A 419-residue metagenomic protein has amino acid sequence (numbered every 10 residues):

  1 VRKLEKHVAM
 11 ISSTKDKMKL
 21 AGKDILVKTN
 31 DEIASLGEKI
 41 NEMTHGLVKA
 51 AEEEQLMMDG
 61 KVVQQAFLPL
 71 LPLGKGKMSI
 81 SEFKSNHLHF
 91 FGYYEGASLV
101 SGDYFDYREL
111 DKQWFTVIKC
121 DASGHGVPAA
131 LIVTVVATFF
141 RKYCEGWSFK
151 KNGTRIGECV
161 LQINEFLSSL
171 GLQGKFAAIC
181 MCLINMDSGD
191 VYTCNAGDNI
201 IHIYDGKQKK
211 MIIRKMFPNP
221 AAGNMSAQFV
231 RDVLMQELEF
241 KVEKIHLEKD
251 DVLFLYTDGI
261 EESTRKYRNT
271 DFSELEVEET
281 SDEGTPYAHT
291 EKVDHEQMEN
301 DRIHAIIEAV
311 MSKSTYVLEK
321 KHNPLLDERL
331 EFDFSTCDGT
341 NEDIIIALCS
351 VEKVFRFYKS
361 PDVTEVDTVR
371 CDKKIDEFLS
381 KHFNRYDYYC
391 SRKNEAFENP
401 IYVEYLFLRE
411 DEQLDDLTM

Functional and structural regions predicted by a protein language model:
V1-G22: Membrane-proximal alpha-helical signal-transduction linkers
E5-V8, S12, G37-I40, T44 (+2 more regions): Amphipathic, heptad-repeat alpha-helical coiled-coil "signal-transmission/dimerization" linkers that couple sensory
G22-L47: HAMP-domain and HAMP-like amphipathic coiled-coil signaling helices that relay input from membrane sensors to cytosolic
N30, E42, I118-C120, Y256: PAS-family sensory domains
D31-A34, S123, I260, T418: Adenine-nucleotide cofactor-binding loop residues
V48-D251, D372, D376, Y388-L406 (+1 more regions): … and, occasionally, acidic/histidine-rich disordered N-termini of signaling adaptors
P128-K150, V230, K241-I401: Active-site-proximal, acidic helix/loop segment immediately C-terminal to a metal-coordinating Asp/Glu
